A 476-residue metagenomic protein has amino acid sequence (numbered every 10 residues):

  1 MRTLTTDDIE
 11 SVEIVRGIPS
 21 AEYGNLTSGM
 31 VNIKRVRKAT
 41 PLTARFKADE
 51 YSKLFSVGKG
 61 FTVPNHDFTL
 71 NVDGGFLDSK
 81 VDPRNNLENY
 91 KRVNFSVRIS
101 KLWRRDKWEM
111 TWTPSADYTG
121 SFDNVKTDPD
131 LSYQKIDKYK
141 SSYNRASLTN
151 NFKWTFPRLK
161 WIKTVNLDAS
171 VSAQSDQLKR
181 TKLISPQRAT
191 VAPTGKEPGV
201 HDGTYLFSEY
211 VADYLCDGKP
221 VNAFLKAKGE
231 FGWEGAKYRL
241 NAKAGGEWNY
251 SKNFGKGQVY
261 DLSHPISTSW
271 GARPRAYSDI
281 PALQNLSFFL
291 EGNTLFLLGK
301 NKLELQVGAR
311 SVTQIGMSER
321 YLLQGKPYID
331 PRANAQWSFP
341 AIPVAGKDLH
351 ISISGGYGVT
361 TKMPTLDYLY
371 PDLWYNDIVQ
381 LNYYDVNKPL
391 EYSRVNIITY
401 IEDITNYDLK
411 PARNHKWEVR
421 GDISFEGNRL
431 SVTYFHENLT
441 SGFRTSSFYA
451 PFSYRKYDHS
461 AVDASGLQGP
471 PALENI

Functional and structural regions predicted by a protein language model:
M1-R16: Short acidic/polar hinge/loop motifs at secondary-structure boundaries that mediate gating or recognition
M1-R2, E22-R45: N-terminal periplasmic accessory domains that precede and gate Gram-negative outer-membrane beta-barrel machines
T43-D78, N85-L167: Transmembrane beta-barrel wall of Gram-negative outer-membrane proteins
A48-S52, V63, G74-K80, A116-N124 (+9 more regions): Transmembrane beta-strands of outer-membrane beta-barrel pores
K101-S121, Y139-R320: Face-selective signature of the C-terminal outer-membrane beta-barrel domain
P186-S208, K252-A276, L373-D403, A450-A472: Surface-exposed loop/turn segments flanking beta-strands in extracellular/periplasmic regions
F224, K410, R429-I476: Outer membrane beta-barrel strand-and-loop segments of large Gram-negative receptors, especially TonB-dependent
D279-R429, T433-E437: Structural signature of Gram-negative outer-membrane beta-barrels, strongest in the C-terminal barrel of TonB-dependent
